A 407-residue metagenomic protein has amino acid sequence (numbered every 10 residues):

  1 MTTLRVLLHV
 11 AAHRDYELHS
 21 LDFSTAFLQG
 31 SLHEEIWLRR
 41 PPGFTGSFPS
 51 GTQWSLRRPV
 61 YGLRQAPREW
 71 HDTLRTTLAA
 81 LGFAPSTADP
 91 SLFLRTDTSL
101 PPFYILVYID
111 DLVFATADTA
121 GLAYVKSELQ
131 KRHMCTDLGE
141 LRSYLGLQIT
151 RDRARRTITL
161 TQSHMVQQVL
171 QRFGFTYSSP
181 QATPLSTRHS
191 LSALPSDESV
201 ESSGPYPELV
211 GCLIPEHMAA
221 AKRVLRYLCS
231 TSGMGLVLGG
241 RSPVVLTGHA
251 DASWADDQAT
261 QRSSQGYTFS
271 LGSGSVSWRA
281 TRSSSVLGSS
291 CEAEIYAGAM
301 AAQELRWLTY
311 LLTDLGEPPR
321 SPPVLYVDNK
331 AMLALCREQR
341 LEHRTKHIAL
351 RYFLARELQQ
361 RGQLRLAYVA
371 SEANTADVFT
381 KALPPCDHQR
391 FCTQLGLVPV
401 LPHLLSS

Functional and structural regions predicted by a protein language model:
M1-L106, D111-M134: Metal/cofactor- and membrane transport-associated sequence elements
L7, D22, L38, G62 (+22 more regions): Mobile genetic element proteins and their domesticated derivatives, centered on retroelements and DNA transposons
L7-L8, L138-G235, A370, V378-T380: C-terminal reverse transcriptase regions that engage the nucleic-acid substrate
A11-D15, R226-A252, E317-P319: Structured nucleic-acid-interacting core domains from mobile-element enzymes and related host factors, especially RNase
F23-S31, L112, A252-T260, A331-L333: Short acidic, Gly/Ser-rich segments with clustered Asp/Glu that frequently serve as metal-coordination loops in enzyme
L81, P85-A88, V113-V166, L170-Q171 (+4 more regions): Polymerase palm active-site segment centered on the conserved acidic dipeptide of motif C
L213, G248-C291: RNase H-like nuclease fold core
V245, T281-S407: RNase H-like nuclease module associated with reverse transcription
